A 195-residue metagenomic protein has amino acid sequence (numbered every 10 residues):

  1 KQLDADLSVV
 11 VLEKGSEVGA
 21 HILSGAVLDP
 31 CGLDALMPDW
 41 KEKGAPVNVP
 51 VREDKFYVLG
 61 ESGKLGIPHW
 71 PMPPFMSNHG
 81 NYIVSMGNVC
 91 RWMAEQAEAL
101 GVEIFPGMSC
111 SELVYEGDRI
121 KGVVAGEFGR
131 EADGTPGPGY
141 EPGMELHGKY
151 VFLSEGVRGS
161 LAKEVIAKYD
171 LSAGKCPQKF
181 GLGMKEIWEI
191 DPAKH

Functional and structural regions predicted by a protein language model:
K1-H195: Residues forming the flavin
